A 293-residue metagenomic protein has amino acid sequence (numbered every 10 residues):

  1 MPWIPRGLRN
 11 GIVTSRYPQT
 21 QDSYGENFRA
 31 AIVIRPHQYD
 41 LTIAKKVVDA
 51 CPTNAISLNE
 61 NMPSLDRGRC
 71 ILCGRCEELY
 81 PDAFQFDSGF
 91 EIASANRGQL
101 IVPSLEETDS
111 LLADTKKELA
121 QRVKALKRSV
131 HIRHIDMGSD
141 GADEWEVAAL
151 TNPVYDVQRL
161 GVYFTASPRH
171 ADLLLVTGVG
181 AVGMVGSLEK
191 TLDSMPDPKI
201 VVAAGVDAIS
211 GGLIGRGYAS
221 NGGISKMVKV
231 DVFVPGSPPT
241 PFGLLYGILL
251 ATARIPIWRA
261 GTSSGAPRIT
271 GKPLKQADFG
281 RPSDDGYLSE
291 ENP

Functional and structural regions predicted by a protein language model:
M1-N54: Ferredoxin-type iron-sulfur electron-transfer modules and their immediate structural context
N10, R75-E78, D82-Q121: Fe-S ferredoxin-like electron-transfer domains and their immediately adjacent linker/connector regions across
I34, I43-S94: Iron-sulfur cluster-binding cysteine motifs and their immediate structural context in ferredoxin-like electron-transfer
V47, L58-S64, S194-A204, L213 (+3 more regions): Ferredoxin-type iron-sulfur electron-transfer modules in oxidoreductases and energy-metabolism complexes
D109-P153: N-terminal, charge-rich interaction modules
W145-V147, G161-K229, V234-G243: Cofactor-cradling patches in redox/metallo enzymes
Y155-L160: Short gly/ser/thr-rich secondary-structure transition/capping motifs
R216, S220-P293: C-terminal functional extensions of proteins
